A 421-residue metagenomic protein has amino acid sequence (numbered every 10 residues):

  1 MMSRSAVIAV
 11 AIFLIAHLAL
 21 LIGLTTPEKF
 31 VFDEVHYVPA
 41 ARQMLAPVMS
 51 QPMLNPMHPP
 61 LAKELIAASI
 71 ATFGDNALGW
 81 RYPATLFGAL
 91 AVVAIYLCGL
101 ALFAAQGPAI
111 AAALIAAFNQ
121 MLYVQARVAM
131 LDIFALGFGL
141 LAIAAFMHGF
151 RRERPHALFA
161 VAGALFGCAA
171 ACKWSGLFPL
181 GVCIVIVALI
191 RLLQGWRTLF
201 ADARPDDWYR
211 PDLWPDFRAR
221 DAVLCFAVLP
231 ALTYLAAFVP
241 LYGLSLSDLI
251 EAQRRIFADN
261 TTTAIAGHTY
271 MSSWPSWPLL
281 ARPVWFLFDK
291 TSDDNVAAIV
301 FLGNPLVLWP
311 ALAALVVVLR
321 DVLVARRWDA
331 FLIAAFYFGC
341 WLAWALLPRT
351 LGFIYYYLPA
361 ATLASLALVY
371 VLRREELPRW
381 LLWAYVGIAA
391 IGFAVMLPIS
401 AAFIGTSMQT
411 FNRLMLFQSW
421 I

Functional and structural regions predicted by a protein language model:
R4-V31, I190, A227-S245, I388-M396: Transmembrane signal-anchor helices characteristic of membrane glycosylation enzymes that use polyprenol
A6-I12, I95-F118, F150-F159, F331: Transmembrane-helix signature of polytopic, membrane-embedded enzymes that assemble or transfer cell-envelope glycans
I12-A16, A112-A117, V124, F166 (+1 more regions): Short helix- or helix-capping micro-motifs that position conserved polar/aromatic residues at function-defining sites
P27-A46, P211, F217-A222, A231-S276 (+2 more regions): Aromatic-rich transmembrane-lumenal/periplasmic boundary elements in polytopic membrane proteins
V31, A84, M121-A135, S175: Short acidic/glycine- and proline-prone juxtamembrane loop motifs at membrane-interface regions of multi-pass membrane
Y82-F103, L141-A145, A313-V318: Transmembrane-helix motifs of polytopic, lipid-linked glycan transferases
A142-F159, A169, A188-R197, L372: Membrane-interface transmembrane helices that cradle and orient dolichyl/undecaprenyl
L192, L199-F226, P230, V239 (+4 more regions): Transmembrane helical bundles and short interhelical boundary loops of multi-pass, membrane-embedded
